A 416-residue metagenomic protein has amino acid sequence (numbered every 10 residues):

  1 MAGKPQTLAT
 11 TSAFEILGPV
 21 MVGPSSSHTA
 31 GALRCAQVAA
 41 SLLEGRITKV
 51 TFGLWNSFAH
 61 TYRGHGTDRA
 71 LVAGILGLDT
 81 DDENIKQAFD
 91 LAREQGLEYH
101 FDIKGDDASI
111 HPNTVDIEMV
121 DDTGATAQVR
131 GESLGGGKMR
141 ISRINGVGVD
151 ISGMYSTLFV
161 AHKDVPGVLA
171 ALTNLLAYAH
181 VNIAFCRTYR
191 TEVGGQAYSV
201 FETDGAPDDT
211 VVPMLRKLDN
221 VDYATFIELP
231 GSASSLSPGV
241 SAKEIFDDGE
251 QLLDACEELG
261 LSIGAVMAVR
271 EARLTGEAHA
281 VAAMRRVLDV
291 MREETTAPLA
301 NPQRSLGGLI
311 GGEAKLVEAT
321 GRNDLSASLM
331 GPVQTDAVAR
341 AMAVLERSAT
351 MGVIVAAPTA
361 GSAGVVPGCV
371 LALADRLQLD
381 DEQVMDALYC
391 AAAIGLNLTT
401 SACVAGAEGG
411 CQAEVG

Functional and structural regions predicted by a protein language model:
A2-D121, G135, G153, V200-D209 (+2 more regions): Generic N-terminal targeting/processing segments that precede catalytic cores or assembly contacts
P19-L33, E346-L371, G410-V415: Glycine/serine-rich anion-binding loops at beta->alpha junctions that coordinate negatively charged ligand groups
T29-L43, P166, P367-L379: Alpha-helical support elements that line or immediately flank enzyme active sites and cofactor-binding pockets
D68, M154-S156, E414-G416: Active-site pocket-lining segment
E83, F101, Q128-L236: A conserved regulatory-domain signal marking ACT and ACT-like small-molecule sensing domains and adjacent regulatory
N113-V120, E132-L134, S362, E408-G416: Amphipathic alpha-helical interface segments
S156-T173, P358, S362, L373 (+2 more regions): Internal active-site segments that recognize and position negatively charged phosphoryl groups and nucleotide moieties
V366-G416: Phosphate/pyrophosphate-binding betaalpha-module
